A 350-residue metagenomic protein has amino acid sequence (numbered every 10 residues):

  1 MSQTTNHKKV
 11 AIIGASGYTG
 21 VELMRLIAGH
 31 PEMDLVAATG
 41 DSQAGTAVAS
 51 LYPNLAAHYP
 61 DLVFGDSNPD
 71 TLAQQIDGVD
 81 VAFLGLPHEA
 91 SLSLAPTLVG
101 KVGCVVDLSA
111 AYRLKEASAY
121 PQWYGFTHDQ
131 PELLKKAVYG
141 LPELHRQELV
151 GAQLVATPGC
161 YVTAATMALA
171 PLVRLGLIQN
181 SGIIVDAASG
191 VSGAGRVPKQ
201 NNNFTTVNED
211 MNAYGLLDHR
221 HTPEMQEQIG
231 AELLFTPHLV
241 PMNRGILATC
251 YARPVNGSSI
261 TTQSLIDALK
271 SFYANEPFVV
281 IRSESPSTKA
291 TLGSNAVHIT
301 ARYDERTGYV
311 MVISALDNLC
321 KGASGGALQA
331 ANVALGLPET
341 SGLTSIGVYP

Functional and structural regions predicted by a protein language model:
S2-V207, N212-Y214, R302-E305, Y349-P350: N-terminal Rossmann-like NAD(P) cofactor-binding subdomain of oxidoreductases, focused on the glycine-rich
K9-I12, A156, T249-Y251, V312-A315: Short glycine-rich or small-residue beta-strand-to-loop segments that form or flank ligand, phosphate, metal/Fe-S
Y18, K136, C160-M167, L216-E224 (+5 more regions): Conserved active-site and cofactor/substrate-binding residues in soluble primary-metabolism enzymes
E22, L26, M167, P171 (+3 more regions): Alpha-helical scaffold segments in soluble metabolic enzymes
L26, H30, L175, Q228 (+2 more regions): Change "in soluble alpha/beta enzymes" to "in soluble alpha/beta proteins
G151, I246-A248, G308-V310: Short amphipathic alpha-helical segments
N202-S294: Contiguous C-terminal substrate-recognition/catalytic subdomains in enzyme active sites
Y251-P350: C-terminal active-site/capping subdomain that shapes the small-molecule cofactor and substrate pocket of enzyme
